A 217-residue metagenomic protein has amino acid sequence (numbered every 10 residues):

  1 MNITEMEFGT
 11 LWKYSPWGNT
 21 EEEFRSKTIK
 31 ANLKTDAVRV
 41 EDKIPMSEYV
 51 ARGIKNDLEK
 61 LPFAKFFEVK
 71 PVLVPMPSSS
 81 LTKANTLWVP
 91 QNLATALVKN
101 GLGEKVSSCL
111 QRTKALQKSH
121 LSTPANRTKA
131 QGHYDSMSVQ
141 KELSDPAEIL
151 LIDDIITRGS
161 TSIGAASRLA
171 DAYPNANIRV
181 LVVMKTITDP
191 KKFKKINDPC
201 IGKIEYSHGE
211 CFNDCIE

Functional and structural regions predicted by a protein language model:
M1-V72, S79-L87, Q111-E142, P146: Active-site-facing substrate-recognition patch
N2, I163-E217: PRPP-dependent phosphoribosyltransferase catalytic core
V72, L150, R179-L181: A structural signal for isolated positions on well-ordered beta-strands in alpha/beta enzyme cores
T86, P90-V98, S162: Short, highly selective alpha-helical patches that border small-molecule cofactor pockets in redox/cofactor-processing
K105, T157, D171: Catalytic phosphate/metal-binding cores of nucleic-acid and nucleotide-processing enzymes, i.e., regions that mediate
K105-V106, E148, N177-R179: Residues at the starts of beta-strands that form the adenosine-phosphate
H133-L150, Y206-E217: Extended, charge-rich low-complexity interaction segments
L151-A165: A phosphate-binding catalytic loop at a beta-strand-loop-alpha-helix junction that coordinates phosphoryl groups
